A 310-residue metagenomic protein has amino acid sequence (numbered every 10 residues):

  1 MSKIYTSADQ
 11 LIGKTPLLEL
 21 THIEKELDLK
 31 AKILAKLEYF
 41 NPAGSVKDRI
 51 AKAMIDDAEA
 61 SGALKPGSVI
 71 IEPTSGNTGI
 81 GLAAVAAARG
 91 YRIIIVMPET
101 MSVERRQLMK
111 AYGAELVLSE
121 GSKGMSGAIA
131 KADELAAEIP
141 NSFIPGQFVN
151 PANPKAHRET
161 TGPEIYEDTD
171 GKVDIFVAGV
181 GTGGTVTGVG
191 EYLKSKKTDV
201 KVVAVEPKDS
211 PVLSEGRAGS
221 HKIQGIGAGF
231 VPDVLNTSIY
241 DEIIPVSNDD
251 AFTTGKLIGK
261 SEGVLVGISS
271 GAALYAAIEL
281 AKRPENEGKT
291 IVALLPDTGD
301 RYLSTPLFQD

Functional and structural regions predicted by a protein language model:
M1-D310: PLP-dependent amino-acid enzyme catalytic core
